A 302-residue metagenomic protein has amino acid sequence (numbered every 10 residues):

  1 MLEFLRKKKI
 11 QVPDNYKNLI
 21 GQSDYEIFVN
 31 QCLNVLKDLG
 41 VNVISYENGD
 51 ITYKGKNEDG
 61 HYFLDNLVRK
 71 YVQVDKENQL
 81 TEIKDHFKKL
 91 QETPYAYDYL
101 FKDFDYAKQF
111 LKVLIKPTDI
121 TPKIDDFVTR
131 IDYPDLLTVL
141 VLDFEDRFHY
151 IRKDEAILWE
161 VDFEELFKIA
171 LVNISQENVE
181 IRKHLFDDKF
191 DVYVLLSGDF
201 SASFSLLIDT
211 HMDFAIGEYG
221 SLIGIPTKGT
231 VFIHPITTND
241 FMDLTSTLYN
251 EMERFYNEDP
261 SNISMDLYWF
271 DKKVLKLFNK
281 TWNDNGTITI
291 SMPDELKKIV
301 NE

Functional and structural regions predicted by a protein language model:
M1-S45: N-terminal alpha-helical "arm" segments
I10-N15, D50-I51, F190, I225-P235: Short glycine-rich, basic-tinged beta-strand/loop micro-motifs
L19, S23, D50, V274: Conserved catalytic core of nucleotide polymerization and phosphodiester-bond processing enzymes
D24-V29, S201-D213, F241-E253: Well-ordered, non-membrane alpha-helical segments in soluble/globular domains
Q31-V35, L39, I44-G198: Charged, alpha-helical interface segments at or near domain boundaries
V43-Y46, L222-P226: Short beta-strand
V179, K189-A215, Y219: Aromatic/basic-lined ligand-recognition segments that form π-stacking hydrophobic pockets flanked by Lys/Arg to engage
T227-E302: C-terminal structured domains
